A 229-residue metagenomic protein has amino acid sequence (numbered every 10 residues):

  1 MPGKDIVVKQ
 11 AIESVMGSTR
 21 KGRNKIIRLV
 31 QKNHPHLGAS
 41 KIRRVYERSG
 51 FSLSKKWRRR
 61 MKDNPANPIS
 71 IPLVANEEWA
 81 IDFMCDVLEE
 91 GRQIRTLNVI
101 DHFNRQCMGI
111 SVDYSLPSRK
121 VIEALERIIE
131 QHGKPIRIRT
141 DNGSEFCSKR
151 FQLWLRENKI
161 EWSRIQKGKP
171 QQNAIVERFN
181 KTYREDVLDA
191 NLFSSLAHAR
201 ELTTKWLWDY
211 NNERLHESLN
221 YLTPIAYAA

Functional and structural regions predicted by a protein language model:
M1-E78, K169-P170, T223-A229: Basic, flexible linker segments flanking DNA-binding modules in nucleic acid-interacting mobile-element proteins
E77-D86: Two-metal-ion RNase H-like nuclease active-site motif
L88, R92, I110-H132: Active-site beta-loop-alpha junctions of metal-dependent nucleic acid enzymes, especially the RNase H-like/DDE
I94-T96: Short loop/turn microsegments at loop-to-beta-strand junctions
D101-H102: Short, acidic, Ser/Thr-enriched surface-loop or helix-capping motifs
L125, H132-S148, L222-I225: Acidic/histidine-rich, metal-coordinating catalytic segments
I138-N142, E157-I175, N191-L196: RNase H-like polynucleotidyl transferase catalytic core
N158-I160, K181-A229: C-terminal domain-tail junction helix/linker
